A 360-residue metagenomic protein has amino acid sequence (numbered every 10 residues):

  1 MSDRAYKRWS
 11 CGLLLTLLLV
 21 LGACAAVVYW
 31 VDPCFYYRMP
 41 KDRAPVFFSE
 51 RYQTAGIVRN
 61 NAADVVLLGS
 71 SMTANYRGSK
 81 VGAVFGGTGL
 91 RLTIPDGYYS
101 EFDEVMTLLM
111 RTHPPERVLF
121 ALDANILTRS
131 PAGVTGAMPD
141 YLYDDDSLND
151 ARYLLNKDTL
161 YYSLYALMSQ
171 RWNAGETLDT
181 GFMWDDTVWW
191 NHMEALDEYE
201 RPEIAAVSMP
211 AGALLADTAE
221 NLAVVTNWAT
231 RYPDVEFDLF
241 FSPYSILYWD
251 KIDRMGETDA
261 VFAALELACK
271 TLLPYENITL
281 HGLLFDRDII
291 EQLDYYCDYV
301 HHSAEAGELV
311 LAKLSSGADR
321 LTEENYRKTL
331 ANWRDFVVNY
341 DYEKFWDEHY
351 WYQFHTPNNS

Functional and structural regions predicted by a protein language model:
C11-Y29: Hydrophobic membrane-insertion alpha-helices, especially the h-region of bacterial N-terminal signal peptides
W30-R51: Alpha-helical transmembrane signal-anchor/signal-peptide segments
V46-T73: Short extracytoplasmic
F48-Q53, Y98-V105, L222: N-terminal post-signal-peptidase region of extra-cytosolic proteins
A62, L68, M72-R152: Membrane-embedded segments
A121-L122, P131, T135-R231, R327-S360: Secreted/periplasmic serine-hydrolase-like ester/acetyl group-modifying domain
M193-Y275: Conserved, well-ordered alpha-helix/loop/beta-strand core segments that scaffold catalytic motifs
E266-S360: C-terminal regions of proteins
